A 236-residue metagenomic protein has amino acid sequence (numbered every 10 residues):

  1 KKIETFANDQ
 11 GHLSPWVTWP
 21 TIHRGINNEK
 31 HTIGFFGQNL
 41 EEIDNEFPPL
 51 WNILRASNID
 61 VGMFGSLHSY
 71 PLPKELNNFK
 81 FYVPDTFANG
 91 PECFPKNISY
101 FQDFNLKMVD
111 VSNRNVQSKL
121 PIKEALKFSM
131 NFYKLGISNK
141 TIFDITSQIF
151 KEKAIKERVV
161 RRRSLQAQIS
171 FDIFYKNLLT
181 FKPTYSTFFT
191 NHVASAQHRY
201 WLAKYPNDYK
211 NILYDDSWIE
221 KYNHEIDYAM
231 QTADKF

Functional and structural regions predicted by a protein language model:
K1, Y228-F236: Metal-dependent active-site segment of extracytoplasmic phospho-/sulfohydrolases and closely related
K1-T18, D60-F64: Short, structured active-site-proximal loop/turn typified by the sulfatase FGly-forming signature C/S-X-P-X-R
L13-T18, N45, P49, I169 (+1 more regions): Generic alpha-helix structural propensity
G25-I219: His/Asp/Glu-rich, glycine-adjacent segments that coordinate divalent cations and/or stabilize oxyanion chemistry on
E42-N45, D227-Q231: A short beta-strand-to-alpha-helix junction
I219-A229: Membrane-interface transmembrane-helix boundary segments in multi-pass integral membrane proteins
